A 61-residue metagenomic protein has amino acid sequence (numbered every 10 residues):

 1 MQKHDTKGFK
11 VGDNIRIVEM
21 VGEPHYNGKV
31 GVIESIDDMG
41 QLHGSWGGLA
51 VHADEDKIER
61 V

Functional and structural regions predicted by a protein language model:
T6, K10-V61: Basic/aromatic-rich interaction segments and small domains that mediate binding to polyanionic partners
